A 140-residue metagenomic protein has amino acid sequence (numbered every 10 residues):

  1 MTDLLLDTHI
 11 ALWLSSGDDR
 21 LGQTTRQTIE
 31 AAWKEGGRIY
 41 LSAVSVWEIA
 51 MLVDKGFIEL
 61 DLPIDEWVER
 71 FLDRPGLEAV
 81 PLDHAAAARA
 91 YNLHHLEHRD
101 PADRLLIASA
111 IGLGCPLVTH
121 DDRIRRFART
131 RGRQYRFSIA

Functional and structural regions predicted by a protein language model:
M1-L41, K55-R70, D122, R136 (+1 more regions): Short, well-structured N-terminal submotif of metal-dependent ribonuclease cores
D3, L105-A140: Acidic, PIN/NYN-like endoribonuclease modules and their adjacent C-terminal/linker elements
I10, S45-V46, A86, L106 (+1 more regions): Alpha-helix capping/helix-boundary segments
W13-S15, L52, R89-A90, F127: Residues that scaffold the ATP/ADP-binding catalytic core of kinase and kinase-like folds
T28-A32, F71, L93, S109 (+1 more regions): Hydrophobic helix-cap positions at the C-terminus of alpha-helices in RecA-like/P-loop ATPase nucleotide-binding cores
I49: Phosphate/NTP-binding elements of NTP-utilizing enzymes
D61, R74-H120: Active-site neighborhoods of divalent-metal-dependent phosphate/nucleic-acid chemistry enzymes
